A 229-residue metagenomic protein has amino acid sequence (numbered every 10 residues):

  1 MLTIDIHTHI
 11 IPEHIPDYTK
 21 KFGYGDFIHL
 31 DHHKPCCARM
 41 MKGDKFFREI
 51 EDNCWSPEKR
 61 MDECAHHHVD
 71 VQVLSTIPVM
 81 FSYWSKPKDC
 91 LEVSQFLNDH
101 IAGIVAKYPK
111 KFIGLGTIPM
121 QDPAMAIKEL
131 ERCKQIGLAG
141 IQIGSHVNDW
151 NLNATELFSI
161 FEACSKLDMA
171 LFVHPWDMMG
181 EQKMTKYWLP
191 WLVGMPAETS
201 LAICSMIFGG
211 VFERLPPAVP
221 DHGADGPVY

Functional and structural regions predicted by a protein language model:
M1-Y229: Helix-coil boundary/capping segments in enzymes
